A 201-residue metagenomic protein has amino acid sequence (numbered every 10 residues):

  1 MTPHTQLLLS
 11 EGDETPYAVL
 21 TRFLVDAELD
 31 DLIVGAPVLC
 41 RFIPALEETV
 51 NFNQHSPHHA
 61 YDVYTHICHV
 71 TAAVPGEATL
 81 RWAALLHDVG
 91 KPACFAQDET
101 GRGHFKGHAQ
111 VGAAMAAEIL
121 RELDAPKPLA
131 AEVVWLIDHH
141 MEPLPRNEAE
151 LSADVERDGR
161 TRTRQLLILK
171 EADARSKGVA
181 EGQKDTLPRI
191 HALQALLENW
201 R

Functional and structural regions predicted by a protein language model:
M1: Short, conserved catalytic/metal-binding motifs centered on acidic residues
H4-D98, G103-H104: Acidic/His-rich, divalent-metal-binding segments that scaffold phosphate/diphosphate chemistry
L8-S10, R121, I137, K170 (+1 more regions): Compositionally biased amphipathic helical and low-complexity segments enriched in hydrophobic
D13, A60-V63, A109, G159 (+1 more regions): Generic alpha-helical segment signature
E14-V25, N147-A153, W200-R201: Charged/polar, low-hydrophobicity segments characteristic of intrinsically disordered regions and flexible loops
L20, V70, G112, A116 (+1 more regions): Hydrophobic residues within well-ordered alpha-helices
T71-E181: Divalent metal-dependent catalytic cores for phosphoryl transfer on phosphate-bearing substrates
S176-R201: Terminal helices and disordered tails flanking the catalytic cores of nucleotide-processing hydrolases
